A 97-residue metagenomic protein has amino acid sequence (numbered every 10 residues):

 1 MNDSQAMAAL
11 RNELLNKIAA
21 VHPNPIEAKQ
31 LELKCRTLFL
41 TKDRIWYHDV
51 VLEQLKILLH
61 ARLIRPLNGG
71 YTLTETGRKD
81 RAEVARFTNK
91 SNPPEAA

Functional and structural regions predicted by a protein language model:
M1-K29: Short alpha-helical segments that sit at the start of domains
N24-K42: Short acidic, hydrophobic short linear motifs in intrinsically disordered regions
L33, E53, K79: DNA-binding alpha-helical recognition surfaces that contact promoter or target DNA
D49-K56: Short, hydrophobic-biased segments on the C-terminal half of alpha helices that form "recognition helices"
K56-G69: A short, conserved structural fragment
G70-E75: Minor-groove-contacting beta-hairpin "wing" of winged helix-turn-helix DNA-binding domains
R78-A97: Short, amphipathic alpha-helical interaction segments positioned at domain boundaries
